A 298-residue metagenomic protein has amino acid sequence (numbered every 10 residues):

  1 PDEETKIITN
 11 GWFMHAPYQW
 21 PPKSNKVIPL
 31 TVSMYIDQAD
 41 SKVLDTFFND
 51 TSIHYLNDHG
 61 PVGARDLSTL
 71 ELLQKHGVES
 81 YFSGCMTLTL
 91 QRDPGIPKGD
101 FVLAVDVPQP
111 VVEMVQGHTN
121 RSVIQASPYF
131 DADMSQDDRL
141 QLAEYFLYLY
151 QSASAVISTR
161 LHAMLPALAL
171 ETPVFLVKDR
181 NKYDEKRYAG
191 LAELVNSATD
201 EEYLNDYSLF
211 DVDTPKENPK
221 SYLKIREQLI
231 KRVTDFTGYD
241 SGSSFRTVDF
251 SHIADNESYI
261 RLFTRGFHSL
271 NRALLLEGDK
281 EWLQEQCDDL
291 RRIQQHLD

Functional and structural regions predicted by a protein language model:
P1-Q295: Active-site anion-handling motifs in enzyme catalytic cores
D298: Phosphate/pyrophosphate- and phosphate-bearing ligand-binding catalytic cores of soluble enzymes
